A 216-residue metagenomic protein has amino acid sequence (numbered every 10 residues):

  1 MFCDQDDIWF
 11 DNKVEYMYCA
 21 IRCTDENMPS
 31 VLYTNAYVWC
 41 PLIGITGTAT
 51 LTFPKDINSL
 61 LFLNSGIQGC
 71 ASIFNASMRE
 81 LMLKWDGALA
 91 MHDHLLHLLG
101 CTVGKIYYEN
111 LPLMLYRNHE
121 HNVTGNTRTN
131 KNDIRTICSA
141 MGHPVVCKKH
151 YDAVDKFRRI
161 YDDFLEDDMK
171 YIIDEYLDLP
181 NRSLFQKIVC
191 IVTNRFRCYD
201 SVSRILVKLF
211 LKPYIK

Functional and structural regions predicted by a protein language model:
M1-T129, L206-I215: Nucleotide-sugar donor-binding/catalytic module of glycosyltransferases that assemble extracellular/cell-envelope
L89, R117-K216: C-terminal subregions of glycosyltransferases and related glycan-biosynthesis enzymes
